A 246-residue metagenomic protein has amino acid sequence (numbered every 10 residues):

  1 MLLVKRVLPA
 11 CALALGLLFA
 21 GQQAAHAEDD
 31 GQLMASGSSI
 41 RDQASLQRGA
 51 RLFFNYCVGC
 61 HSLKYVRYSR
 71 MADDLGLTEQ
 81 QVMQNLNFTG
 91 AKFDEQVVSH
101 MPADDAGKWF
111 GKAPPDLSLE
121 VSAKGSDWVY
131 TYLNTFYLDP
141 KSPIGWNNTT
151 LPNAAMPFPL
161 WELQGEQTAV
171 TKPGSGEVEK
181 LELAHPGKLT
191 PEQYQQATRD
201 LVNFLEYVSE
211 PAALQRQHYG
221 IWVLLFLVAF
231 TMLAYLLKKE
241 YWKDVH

Functional and structural regions predicted by a protein language model:
L2-I40, Y207-A212, L224, A234-H246: Post-cleavage N-terminal segment of exported redox proteins
E28-R51, S62-D73, V82, S209-Q217: Electrostatic cytochrome c docking/interface patches
G37, R41-A44, V121, L189 (+2 more regions): Conserved aromatic-histidine-acidic binding/catalytic patches
R41-L63, I221-F226, F230, A234: Sequence/structural segment immediately N-terminal to covalent heme-attachment motifs in c-type and related
F54, V58-Y65, S122, N134-L138 (+1 more regions): Sec-exported extracytoplasmic/periplasmic mature domains
G76-T149, A154-Y194: Electron-transfer interface patches adjacent to heme c in soluble/periplasmic c-type cytochromes and di-/multiheme
P186-W222: Short, aromatic-rich amphipathic segments at membrane interfaces that lie adjacent to a transmembrane helix or signal
